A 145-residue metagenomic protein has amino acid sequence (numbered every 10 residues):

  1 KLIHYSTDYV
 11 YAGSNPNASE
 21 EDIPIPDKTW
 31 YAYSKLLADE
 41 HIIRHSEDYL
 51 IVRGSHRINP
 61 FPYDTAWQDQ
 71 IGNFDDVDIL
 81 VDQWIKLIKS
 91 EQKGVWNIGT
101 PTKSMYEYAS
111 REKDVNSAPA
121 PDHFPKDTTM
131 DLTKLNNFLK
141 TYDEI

Functional and structural regions predicted by a protein language model:
K1-K28: Conserved Rossmann-fold NAD(P)-dependent oxidoreductase catalytic core, especially the SDR/UDP-sugar
L2, D48-L50, V95, V115: Hydrophobic anchor at the start of a short beta-strand that flanks the dinucleotide cofactor-binding loop
V10, S55-N59, K103: Conserved sequence/active-site signature of Rossmann-fold short-chain dehydrogenase/reductase
A12-N15, F61-P62, E107-Y108: Short glycine-/acidic-enriched loop or helix-start segments at secondary-structure transitions that form or flank
P26-S55: Active-site Tyr-X1-5-Lys
I51-G54, P62-K89, G94: Substrate-positioning beta->alpha
L80-D131: Mid/C-terminal beta-alpha module of Rossmann-like enzyme folds, strongest in SDR-family dehydrogenases/epimerases
L132-I145: Amphipathic terminal alpha-helices
